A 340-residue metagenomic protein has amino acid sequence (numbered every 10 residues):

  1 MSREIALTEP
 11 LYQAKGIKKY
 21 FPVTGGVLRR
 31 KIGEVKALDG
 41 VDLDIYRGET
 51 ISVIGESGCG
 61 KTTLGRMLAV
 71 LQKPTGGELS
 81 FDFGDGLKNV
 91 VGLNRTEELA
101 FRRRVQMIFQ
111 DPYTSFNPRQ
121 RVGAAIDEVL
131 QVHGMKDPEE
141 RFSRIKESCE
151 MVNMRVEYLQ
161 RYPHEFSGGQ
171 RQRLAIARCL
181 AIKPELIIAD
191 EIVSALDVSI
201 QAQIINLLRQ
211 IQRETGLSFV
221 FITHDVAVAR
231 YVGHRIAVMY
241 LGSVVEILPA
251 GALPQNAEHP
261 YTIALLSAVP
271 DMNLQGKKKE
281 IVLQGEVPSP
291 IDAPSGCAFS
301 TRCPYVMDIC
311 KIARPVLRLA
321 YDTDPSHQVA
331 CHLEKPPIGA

Functional and structural regions predicted by a protein language model:
E4-P10, T24, L28-R29, L87 (+1 more regions): Charged, flexible cofactor/metal-binding loops and thiol motifs
A69: Helix-to-loop junction immediately C-terminal to a conserved catalytic motif
E78-A100, D137, L253: ABC ATPase NBD Q-loop/coupling interface
D82-G86, E139-E157, L266: Conserved ABC ATPase "signature" region
Y162-F166, Q170: Conserved ABC ATPase signature
A181-E185: A short, proline-enriched helix->beta-strand linker immediately N-terminal to the Walker B motif in ABC-type P-loop
I192, L196, I200-K278: P-loop NTP-binding/switch modules centered on Walker-like glycine-rich loops
